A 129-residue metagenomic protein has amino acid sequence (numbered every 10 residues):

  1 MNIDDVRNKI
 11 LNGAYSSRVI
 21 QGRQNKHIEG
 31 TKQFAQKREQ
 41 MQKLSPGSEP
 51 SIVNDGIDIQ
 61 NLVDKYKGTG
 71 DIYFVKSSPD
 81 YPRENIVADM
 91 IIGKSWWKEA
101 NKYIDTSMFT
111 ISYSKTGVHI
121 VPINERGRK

Functional and structural regions predicted by a protein language model:
I3-K129: Functional cores of ribonucleases/endoribonucleases
